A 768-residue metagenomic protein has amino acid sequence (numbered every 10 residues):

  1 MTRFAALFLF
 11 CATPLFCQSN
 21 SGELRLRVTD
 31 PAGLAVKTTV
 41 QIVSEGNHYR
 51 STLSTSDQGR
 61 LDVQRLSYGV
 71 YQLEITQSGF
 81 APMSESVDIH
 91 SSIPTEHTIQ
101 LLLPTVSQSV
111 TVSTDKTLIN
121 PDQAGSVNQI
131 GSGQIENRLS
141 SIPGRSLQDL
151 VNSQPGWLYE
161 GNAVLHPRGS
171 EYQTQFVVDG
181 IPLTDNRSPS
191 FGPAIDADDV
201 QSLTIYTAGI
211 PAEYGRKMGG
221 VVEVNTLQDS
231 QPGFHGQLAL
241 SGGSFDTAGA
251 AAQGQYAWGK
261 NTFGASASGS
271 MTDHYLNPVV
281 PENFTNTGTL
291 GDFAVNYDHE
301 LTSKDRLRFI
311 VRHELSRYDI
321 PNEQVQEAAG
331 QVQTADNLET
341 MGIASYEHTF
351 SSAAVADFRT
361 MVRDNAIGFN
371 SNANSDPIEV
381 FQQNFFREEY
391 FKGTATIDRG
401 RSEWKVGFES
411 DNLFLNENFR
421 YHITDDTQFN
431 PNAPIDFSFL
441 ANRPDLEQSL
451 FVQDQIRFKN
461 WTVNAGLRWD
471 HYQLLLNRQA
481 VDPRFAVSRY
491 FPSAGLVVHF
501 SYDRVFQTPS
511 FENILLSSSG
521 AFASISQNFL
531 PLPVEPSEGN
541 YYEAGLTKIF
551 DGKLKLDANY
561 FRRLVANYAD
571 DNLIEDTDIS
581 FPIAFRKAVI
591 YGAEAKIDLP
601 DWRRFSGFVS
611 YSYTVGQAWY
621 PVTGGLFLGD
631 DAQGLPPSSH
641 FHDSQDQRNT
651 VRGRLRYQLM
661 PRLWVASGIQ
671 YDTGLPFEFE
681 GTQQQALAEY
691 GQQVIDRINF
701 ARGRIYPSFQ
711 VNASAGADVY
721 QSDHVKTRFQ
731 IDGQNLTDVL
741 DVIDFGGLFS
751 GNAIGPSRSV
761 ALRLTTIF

Functional and structural regions predicted by a protein language model:
P14-N128, T184: Periplasm-facing N-terminal accessory domains of Gram-negative outer-membrane beta-barrel systems
F80-A81, E85-T98, Q108-P211, V221 (+4 more regions): Periplasmic N-terminal accessory/gating domains of Gram-negative outer-membrane beta-barrel systems
D185, D198-T207, P211-F293, K304-D305: Outer-membrane beta-barrel translocator/receptor signature
Q255-N337, I367-S371, N567: Periplasmic-side early beta-strands and strand-to-turn transitions of outer-membrane beta-barrels
R317, Q324, A366, N416-Q428 (+7 more regions): Surface-exposed extracellular loop regions of Gram-negative outer-membrane beta-barrel proteins, predominantly
D357-M361, I367-G368, Y490, P533-A584 (+4 more regions): Membrane-embedded beta-barrel scaffold of Gram-negative outer-membrane proteins
R457-T462, Y560-L564, I583-G681: Gram-negative outer-membrane beta-barrel transporters
R662, Q670-G691, Y706-Q710, A717-F768: C-terminal beta-signal and adjacent terminal beta-strands/loops of Gram-negative outer-membrane beta-barrel proteins
